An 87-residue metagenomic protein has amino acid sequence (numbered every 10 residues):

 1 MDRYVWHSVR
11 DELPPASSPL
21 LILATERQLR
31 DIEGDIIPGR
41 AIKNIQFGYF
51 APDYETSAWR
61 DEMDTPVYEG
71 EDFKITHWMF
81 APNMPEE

Functional and structural regions predicted by a protein language model:
D2-E87: Secondary-structure transition motif
